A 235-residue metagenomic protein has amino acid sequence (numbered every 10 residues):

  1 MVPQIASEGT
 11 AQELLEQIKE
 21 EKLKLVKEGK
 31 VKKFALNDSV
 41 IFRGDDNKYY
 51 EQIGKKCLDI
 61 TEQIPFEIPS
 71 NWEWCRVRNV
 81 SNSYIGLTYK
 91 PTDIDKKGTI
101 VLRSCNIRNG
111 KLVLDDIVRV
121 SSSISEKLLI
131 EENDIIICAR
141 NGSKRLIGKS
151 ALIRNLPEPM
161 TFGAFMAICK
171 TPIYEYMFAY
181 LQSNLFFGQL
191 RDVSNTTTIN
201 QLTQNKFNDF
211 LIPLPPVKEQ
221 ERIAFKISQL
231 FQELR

Functional and structural regions predicted by a protein language model:
M1-C57: Extended, domain-scale alpha-helical bundle/helix-rich regions
M1-P3, Q12-Q17, E21-L25, L58-G86 (+3 more regions): Non-catalytic DNA-recognition/assembly elements of restriction-modification systems
C57-Q63, R78-K90, C105-D134, L156-E158: Sequence-specific dsDNA recognition surfaces
E62-I64, F165-A167, K206-F210: Short amphipathic alpha-helical segments
N71, N79, K149, A164 (+1 more regions): Extracellular/lumenal ectodomain signal focusing on beta-strand-rich modules and carbohydrate-recognition contexts
P91-I94, L214-P215: Replace "in large, NTP-powered and nucleic-acid-processing enzymes" with "in large, NTP-powered factors and other
R103-S104, S123-Q182, Q201-T203: A short beta-sheet element
S183-F210: Specificity-determining recognition surfaces
